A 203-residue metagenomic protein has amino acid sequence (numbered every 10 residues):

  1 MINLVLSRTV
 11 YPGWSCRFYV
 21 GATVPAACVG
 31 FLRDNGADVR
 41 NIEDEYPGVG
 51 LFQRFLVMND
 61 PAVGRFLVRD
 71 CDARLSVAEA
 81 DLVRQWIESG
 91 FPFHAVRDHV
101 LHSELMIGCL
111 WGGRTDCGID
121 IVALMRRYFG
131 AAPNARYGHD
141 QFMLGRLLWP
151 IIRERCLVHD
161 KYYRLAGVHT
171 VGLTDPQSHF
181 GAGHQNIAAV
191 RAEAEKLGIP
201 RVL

Functional and structural regions predicted by a protein language model:
M1-D44: N-terminal anchoring/stem segment of glycosyltransferases
Y46-F52: A short, glycine-/small-residue-rich helix N-cap motif at loop->alpha-helix starts within glycosyltransferase
R54-A62: A short acidic-Thr-Gly-centered motif at the start of a beta-strand
V57, F93-A95, L110-G112, M143: Conserved hydrophobic/aromatic beta-strand scaffold that supports enzyme active sites
F66-V68: Short aromatic/hydrophobic "clamp" motif used to bind/position activated sugar donors
C71-A73: Short acidic donor-binding/metal-coordinating loop in glycosyltransferase active sites
L75-M106: Conserved donor-nucleotide/metal-binding helix-loop-beta segment in metal-dependent transferases, i.e., the alpha-helix
V100-L101, G113-L203: Catalytic core and acceptor-binding pocket of nucleotide-sugar-dependent glycosyltransferases
